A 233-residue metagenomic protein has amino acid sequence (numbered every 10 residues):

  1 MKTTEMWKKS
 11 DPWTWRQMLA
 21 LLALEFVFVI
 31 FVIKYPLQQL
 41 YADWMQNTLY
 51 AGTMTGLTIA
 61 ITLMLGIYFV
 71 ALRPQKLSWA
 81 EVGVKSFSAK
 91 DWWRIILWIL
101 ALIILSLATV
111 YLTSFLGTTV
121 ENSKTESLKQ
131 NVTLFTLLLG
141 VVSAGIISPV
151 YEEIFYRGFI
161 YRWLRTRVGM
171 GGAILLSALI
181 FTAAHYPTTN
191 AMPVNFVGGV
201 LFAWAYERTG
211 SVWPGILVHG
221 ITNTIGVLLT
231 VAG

Functional and structural regions predicted by a protein language model:
M1-A89, T224-G233: N-terminal, membrane-interfacial amphipathic/helix-forming hydrophobic leader that caps and precedes the first
W15, L49, S88-W92, T133-L137 (+2 more regions): Membrane-helix interface segments
L19-A20, T53-M54, W92-L100, L138-V142 (+3 more regions): Hydrophobic alpha-helical transmembrane segments
I33-L37, G171-A184, T189-G233: Functionally important transmembrane alpha-helices
L40-T53, L77-S148: Juxtamembrane helix-loop-helix connectors linking adjacent transmembrane helices in multi-pass membrane enzymes
I59-L63, G140-S143, V194-F202: Hydrophobic core segments of transmembrane alpha-helices in multi-pass, intramembrane catalytic enzymes
Y111-F115, R162, T166, E207: Transmembrane helix-loop junction
R157-R167, L228-V231: Membrane-interfacial alpha-helical segments at the cytosolic side of multi-pass membrane proteins
